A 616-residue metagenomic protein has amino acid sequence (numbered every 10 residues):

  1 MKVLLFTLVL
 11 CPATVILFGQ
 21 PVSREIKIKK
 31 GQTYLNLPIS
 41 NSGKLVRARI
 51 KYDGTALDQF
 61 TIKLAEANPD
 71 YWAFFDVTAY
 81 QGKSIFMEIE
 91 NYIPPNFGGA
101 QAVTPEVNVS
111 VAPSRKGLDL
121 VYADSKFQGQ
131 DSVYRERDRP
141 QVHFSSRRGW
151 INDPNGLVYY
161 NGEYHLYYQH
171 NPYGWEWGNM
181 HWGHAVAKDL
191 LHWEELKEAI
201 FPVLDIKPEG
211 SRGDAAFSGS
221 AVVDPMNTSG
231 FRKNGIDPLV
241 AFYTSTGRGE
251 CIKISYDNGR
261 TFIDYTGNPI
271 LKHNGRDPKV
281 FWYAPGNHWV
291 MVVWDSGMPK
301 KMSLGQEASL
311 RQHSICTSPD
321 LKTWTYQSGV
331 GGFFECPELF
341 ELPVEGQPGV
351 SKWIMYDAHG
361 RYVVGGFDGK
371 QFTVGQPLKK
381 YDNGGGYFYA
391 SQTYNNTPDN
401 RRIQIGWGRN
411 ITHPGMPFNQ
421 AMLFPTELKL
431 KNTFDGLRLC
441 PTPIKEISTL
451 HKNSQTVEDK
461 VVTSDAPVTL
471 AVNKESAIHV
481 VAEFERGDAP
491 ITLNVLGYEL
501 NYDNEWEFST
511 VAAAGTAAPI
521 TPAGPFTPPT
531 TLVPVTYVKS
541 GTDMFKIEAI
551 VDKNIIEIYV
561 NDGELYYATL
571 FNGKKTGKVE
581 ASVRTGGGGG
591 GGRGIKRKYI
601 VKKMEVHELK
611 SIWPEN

Functional and structural regions predicted by a protein language model:
M1-P21: Bacterial Sec-dependent N-terminal signal peptides
Q20-P38, G43-G54, V77-A79, K83-G98 (+3 more regions): Beta-rich accessory regions
L37, M87-E88, D153-Y173, W177 (+10 more regions): Hydrophobic core segments of beta-strands in well-ordered, beta-rich domains
V46, M180-W182, D237, R248-E250 (+6 more regions): Repetitive beta-architecture junctions, highlighting loop-to-beta-strand starts across blade-like repeats
K51, A187, K253-Y256, I315-S318 (+1 more regions): Conserved Ser/Thr-centered positions that define the repeating blades of beta-propeller domains
A56-F75, P113-N155, G174-W177, E194-K233 (+7 more regions): Surface loop/turn signatures of beta-propeller and other carbohydrate-active proteins
F97-Q130, G249-I252, Y256, G267 (+4 more regions): An acidic-aromatic loop/edge-strand motif
V290-V292, K300-S303, P319, T325-N419 (+2 more regions): Active-site core of glycosidic bond-cleaving carbohydrate-active enzymes
